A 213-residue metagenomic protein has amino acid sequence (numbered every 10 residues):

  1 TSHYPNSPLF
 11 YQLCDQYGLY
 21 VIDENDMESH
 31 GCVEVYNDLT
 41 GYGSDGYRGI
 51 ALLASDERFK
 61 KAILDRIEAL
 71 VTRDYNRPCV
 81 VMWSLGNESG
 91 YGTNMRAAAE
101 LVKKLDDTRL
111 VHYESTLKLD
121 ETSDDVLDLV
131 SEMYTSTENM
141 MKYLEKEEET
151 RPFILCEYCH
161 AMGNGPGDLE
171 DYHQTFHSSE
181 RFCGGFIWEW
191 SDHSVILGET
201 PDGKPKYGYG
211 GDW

Functional and structural regions predicted by a protein language model:
T1-L129, M133, E138-M141, K146-T150: Active-site mouth of glycoside hydrolases
L64, C79-W83, A97-K104, H112 (+2 more regions): Substrate-binding clefts and catalytic carboxylate motifs of secreted carbohydrate-active enzymes
